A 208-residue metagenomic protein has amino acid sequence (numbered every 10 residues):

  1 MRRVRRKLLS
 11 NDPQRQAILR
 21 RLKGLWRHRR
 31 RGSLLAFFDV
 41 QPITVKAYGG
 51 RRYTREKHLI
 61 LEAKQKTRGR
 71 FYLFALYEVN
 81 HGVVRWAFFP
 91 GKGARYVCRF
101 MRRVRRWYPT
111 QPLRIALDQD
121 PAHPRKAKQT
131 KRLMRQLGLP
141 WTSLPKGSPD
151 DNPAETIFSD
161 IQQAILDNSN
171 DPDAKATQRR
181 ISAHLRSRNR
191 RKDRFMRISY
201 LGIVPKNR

Functional and structural regions predicted by a protein language model:
M1-Q16: Short Lys/Arg-enriched helix C-cap and helix-to-coil transition segments that create basic nucleic-acid-contact patches
I18-R102, N207-R208: Extended, low-complexity cationic-aromatic segments
R31-S33, E155-R208: C-terminal anion-handling pockets and recognition modules
D39, Q111-R125, N152: Acidic/histidine-rich, metal-coordinating catalytic segments
Q41-T44, E78-G82, D120-H123, G147-D150 (+1 more regions): Short, solvent-exposed loop/turn segments at secondary-structure junctions
L117-Q119, T142-L166: RNase H-like two-metal-ion nuclease catalytic core shared by retroviral integrases and related mobile-element nucleases
R125-L137: Short, aromatic/basic amphipathic alpha-helical patches
